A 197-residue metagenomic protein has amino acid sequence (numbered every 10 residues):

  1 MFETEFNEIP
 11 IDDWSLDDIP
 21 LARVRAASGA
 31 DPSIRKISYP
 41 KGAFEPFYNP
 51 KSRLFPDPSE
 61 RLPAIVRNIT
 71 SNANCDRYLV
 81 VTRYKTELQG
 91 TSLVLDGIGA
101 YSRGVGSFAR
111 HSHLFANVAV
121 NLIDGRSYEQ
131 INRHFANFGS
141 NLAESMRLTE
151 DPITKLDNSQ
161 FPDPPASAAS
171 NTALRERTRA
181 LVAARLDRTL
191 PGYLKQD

Functional and structural regions predicted by a protein language model:
M1-D12, G99-V105, P152-A168: A solvent-exposed, charged loop/short amphipathic helix patch at secondary-structure junctions
M1-Q89, F115-N137: N-terminal segment of the mature soluble domain
F44, Y48, L95-Y101, S140-A143 (+1 more regions): Solvent-exposed, non-transmembrane amphipathic alpha-helical segments
N49-P56, V94, V105-A109: Extracellular/periplasm-exposed beta-strand and loop segments of Gram-negative cell-envelope proteins, dominated by
E60-V66, Y101-F108: Sparse, context-dependent recognition of short Cys/His-centered cofactor- or disulfide-binding micro-motifs
K85, Q89, F108-D197: C-terminal/domain-edge helix-coil "capping" segments
T86-V105: Charged, amphipathic alpha-helical segments
